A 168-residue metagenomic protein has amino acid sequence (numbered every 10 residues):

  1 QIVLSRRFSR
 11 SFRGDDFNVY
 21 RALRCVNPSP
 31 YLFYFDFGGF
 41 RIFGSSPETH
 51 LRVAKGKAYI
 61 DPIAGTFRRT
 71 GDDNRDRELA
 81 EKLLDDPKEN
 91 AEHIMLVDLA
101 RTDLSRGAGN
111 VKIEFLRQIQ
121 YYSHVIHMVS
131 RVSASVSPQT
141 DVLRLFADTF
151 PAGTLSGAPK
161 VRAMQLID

Functional and structural regions predicted by a protein language model:
Q1-D168: Extended alpha-helical targeting/anchoring segments, especially N-terminal organellar/secretory targeting helices
